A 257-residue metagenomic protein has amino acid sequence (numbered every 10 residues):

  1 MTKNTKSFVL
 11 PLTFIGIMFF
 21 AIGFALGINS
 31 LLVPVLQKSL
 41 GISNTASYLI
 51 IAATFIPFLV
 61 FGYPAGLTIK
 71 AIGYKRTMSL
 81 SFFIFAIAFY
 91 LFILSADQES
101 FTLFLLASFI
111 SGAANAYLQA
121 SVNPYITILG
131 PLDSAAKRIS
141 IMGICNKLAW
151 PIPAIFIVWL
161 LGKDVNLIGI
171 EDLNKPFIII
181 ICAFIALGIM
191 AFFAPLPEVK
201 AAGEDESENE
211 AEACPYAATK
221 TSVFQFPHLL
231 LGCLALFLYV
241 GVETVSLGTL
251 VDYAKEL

Functional and structural regions predicted by a protein language model:
L10-I42, N123, S246-A254: Extracytoplasmic
N29-V33, S222-L257: Extracytoplasmic gate region of multi-pass secondary transporters
L49-L67: Central cavity-lining transmembrane alpha-helices of secondary-active solute carriers, predominantly the Major
F83-Q98: C-terminal ends and interior cores of transmembrane alpha-helices in multi-pass membrane transporters/permeases
F101-L118: Hydrophobic core of transmembrane alpha-helices in multi-pass small-molecule transporters, especially MFS/SLC-type
Y117-P131: Intracellular juxtamembrane helix-capping segments at the cytosolic ends of symmetry-related transmembrane helices
D133, M142-P195: Helix-loop-helix hairpin linking two adjacent transmembrane segments in secondary transporters
